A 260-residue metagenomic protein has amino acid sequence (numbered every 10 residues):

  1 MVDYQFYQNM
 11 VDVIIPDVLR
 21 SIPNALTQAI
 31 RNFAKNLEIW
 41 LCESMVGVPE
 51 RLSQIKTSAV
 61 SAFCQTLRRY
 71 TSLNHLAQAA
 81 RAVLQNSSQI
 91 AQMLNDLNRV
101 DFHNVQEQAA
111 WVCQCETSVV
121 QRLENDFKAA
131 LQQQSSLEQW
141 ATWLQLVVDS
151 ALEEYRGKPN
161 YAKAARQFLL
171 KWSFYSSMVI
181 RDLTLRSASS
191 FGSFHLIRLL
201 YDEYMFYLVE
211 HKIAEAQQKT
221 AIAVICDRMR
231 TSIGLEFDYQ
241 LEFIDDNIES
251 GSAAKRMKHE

Functional and structural regions predicted by a protein language model:
M1-R122, L131-T142, R166: C-terminal, extended alpha-helical scaffolding domains
D3, D12, D17, D96 (+8 more regions): Acidic-enriched, low-complexity/disordered segments with a strong bias for Aspartate over Glutamate
I15, L19, C42, S72 (+9 more regions): Short amphipathic alpha-helices and their capping/turn residues within compact interaction modules
N32, W143-L146, K171-F174, M178: Charged, amphipathic alpha-helical oligomerization/scaffolding segments
K35, K56, K128, K158 (+5 more regions): Context-gated lysine
P49, V120-A165, R181-R186: Extended amphipathic alpha-helical scaffold segments
F168-K171, Y175-E260: Eukaryotic terminal intrinsically disordered regions
